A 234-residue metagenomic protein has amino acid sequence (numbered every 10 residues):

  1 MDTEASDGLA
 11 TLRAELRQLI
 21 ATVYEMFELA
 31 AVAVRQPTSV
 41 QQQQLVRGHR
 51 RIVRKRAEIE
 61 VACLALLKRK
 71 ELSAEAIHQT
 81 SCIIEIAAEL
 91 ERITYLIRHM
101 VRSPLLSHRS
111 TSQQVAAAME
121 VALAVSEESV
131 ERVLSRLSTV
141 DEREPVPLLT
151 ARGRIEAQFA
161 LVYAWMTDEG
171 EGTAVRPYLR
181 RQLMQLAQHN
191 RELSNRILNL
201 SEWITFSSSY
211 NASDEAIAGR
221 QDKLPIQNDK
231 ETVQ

Functional and structural regions predicted by a protein language model:
M1-Q234: Cytosolic, long alpha-helical scaffolding segments
